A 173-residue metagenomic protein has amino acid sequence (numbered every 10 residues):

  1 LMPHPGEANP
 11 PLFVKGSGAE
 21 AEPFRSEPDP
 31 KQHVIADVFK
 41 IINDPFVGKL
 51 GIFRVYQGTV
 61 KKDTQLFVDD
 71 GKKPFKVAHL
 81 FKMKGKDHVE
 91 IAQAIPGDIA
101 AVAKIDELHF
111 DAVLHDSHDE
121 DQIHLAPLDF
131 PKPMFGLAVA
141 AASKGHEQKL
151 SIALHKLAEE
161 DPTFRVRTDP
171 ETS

Functional and structural regions predicted by a protein language model:
L1-S173: Structural and coupling elements of P-loop NTPases
